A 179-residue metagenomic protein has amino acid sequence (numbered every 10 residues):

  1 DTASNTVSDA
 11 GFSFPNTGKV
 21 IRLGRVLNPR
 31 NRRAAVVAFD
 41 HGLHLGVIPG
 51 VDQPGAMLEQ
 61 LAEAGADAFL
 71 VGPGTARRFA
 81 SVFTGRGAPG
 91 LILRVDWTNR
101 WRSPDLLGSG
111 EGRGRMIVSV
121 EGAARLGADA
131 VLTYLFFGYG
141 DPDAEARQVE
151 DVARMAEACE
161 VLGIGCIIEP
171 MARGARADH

Functional and structural regions predicted by a protein language model:
D1-D40, A80-A88: N-terminal amphipathic alpha-helix/helix-capping segment at the start of soluble metabolic enzymes
A10-T17, G138-E150, H179: Active-site glycine- and acidic-residue-rich loops that bind and position anionic ligands or nucleotide-like cofactors
A35-P49, A172: Glycine-rich phosphate-binding "P-loop"
L43-H44, M57-L58, A62-V149, E157 (+1 more regions): Active-site beta->alpha loop and helix N-cap motifs at the rims of alpha/beta catalytic domains
D52-P54: Short Gly/aromatic-enriched secondary-structure transition segments
A156-H179: Histidine/lysine/aspartate-rich catalytic loop segments that bind and position anionic ligands
